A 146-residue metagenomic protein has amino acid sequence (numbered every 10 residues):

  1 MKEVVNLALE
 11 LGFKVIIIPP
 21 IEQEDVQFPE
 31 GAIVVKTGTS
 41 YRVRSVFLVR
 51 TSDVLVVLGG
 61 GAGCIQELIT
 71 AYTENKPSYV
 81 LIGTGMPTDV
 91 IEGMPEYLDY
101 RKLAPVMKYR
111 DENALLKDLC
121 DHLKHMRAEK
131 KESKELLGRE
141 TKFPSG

Functional and structural regions predicted by a protein language model:
M1-T70, E74, I82-G85: Acidic/glycine-enriched connector segments
L7, L11, E74, Y97-R101 (+1 more regions): Change "in soluble alpha/beta enzymes" to "in soluble alpha/beta proteins
V34-T39, L103-D118: Short acidic-hydrophobic, aromatic-tinged amphipathic segments that line or gate anion-handling sites
Q66, D89, S133-L137: Residue-level signal for alpha-helical context at structural boundaries
S78-P105: Nucleotide-sugar donor-binding patch of glycosyltransferase catalytic domains
D121-G146: C-terminal amphipathic helix plus adjacent low-complexity, charged tail appended to glycosyltransferase catalytic
